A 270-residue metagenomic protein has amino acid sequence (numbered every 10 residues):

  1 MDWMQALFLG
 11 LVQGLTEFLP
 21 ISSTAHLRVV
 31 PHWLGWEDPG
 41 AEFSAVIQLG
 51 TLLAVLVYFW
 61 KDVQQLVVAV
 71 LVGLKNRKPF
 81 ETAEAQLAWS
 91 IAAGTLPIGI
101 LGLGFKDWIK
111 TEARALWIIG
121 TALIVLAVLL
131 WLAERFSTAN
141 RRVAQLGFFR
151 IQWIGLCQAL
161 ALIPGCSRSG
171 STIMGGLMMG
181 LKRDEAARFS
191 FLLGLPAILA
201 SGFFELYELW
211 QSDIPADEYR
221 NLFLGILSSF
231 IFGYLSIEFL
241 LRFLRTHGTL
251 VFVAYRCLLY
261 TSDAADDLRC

Functional and structural regions predicted by a protein language model:
M1-E17, A144-A161: Small-residue-enriched transmembrane helix starts and helix-helix packing motifs in multi-pass inner-membrane proteins
Q5-Q13, H26-V46, C157, S171-L193: Interfacial segments of multi-pass membrane proteins
L7, A88-A92, I119-I124, Q152 (+2 more regions): Hydrophobic alpha-helical transmembrane segments
H32-F136, G202-E205, S236: Membrane helix-loop-helix hairpins that form the core translocation module of multi-pass transporters
A41-Y58, K182-E208, R220-S228: A small-residue-rich subset of transmembrane alpha-helices
R114-I118, L209-L224: Juxtamembrane helix-entry segments on the extracytoplasmic side of multipass membrane proteins
Y234-R256: Interfacial loop-to-transmembrane junctions
Y260-D267: Conserved small/polar residues in nucleotide/adenosyl-binding loops
